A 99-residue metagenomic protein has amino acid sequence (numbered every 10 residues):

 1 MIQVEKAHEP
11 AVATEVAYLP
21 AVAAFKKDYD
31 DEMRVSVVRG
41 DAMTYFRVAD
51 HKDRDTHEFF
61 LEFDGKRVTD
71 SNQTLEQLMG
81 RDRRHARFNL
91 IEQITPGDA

Functional and structural regions predicted by a protein language model:
M1-A99: Ubiquitin system architectures
